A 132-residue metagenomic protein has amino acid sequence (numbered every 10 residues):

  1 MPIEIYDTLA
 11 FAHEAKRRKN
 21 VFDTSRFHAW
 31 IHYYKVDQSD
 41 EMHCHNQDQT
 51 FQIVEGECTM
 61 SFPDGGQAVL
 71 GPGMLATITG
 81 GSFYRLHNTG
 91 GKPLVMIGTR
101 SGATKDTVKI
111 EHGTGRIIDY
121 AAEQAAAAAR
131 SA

Functional and structural regions predicted by a protein language model:
M1-I31, E41, T107-A132: A short, N-terminal "cap"/entry segment at the start of jelly-roll beta-barrel domains of the cupin/DSBH fold
S25-R26, G65, G91-K92: Short strand-connecting beta-turns/loops that link adjacent beta-strands
Y33-Y34, C44-M60, T99: Short, conserved beta-strand element in jelly-roll/cupin
Q38: Phosphate-centric recognition/catalysis
M42, M60-S61, I78, Y84-G90 (+1 more regions): Short beta-strand His + acidic residue motifs that chelate non-heme Fe in jelly-roll/DSBH and cupin folds
T50, T77, K92-K109: A short hydrophobic beta-strand segment most commonly corresponding to one strand of the jelly-roll/cupin
D64-G81: Short acidic-glycine-tyrosine-enriched beta hairpin
